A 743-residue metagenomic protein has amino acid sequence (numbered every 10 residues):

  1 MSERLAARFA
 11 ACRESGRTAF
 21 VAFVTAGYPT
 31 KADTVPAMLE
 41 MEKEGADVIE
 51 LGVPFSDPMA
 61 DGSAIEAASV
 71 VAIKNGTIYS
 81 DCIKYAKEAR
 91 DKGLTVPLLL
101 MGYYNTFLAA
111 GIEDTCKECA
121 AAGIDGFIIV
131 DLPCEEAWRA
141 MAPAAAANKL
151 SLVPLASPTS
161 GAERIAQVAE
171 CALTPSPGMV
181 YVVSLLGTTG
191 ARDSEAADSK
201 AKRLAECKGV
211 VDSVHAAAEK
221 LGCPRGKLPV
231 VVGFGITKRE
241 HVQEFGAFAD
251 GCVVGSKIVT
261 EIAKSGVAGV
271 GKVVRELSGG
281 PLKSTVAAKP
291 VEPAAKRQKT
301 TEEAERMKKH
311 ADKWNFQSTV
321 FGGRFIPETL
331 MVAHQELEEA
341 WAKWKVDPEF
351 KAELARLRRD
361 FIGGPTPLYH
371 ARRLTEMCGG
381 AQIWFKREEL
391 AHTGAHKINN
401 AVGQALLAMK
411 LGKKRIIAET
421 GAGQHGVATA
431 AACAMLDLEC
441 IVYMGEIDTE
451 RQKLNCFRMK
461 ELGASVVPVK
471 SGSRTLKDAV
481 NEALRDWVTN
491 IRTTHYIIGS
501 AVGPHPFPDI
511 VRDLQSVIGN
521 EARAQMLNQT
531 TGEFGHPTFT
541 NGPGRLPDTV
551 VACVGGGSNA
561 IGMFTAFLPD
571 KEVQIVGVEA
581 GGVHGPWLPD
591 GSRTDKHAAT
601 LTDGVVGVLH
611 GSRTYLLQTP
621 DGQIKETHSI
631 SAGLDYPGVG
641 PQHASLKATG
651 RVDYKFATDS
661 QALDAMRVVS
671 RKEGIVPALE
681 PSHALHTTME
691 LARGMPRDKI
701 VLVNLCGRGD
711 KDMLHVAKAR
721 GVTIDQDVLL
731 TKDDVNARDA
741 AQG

Functional and structural regions predicted by a protein language model:
M1-V21, A86-D91, V286, A371-C378: N-terminal amphipathic alpha-helix/helix-capping segment at the start of soluble metabolic enzymes
S2-A10, K299, R306-G322, Q335-K413: Positively charged, low-complexity intrinsically disordered leader regions
S2-C12, K31, S56-A67, T77-K87 (+6 more regions): Active-site-adjacent beta->alpha loops and helix N-cap segments on the catalytic face of soluble alpha/beta enzymes
K31-M41, S160-A172, I236-C252: Catalytic cores of alpha/beta
D47-P58, G126-P133, Y181-A191, G235 (+2 more regions): Glycine-rich phosphate-binding active-site loops on the catalytic face of alpha/beta enzymes
N75, Q167-L221, E261-G266, H505-L514: Glycine/Thr-rich beta-alpha phosphate-binding loop at enzyme active sites
P97-L99, H392, A408-G445, E533 (+4 more regions): A short, small-residue-rich loop immediately preceding and capping a beta-strand
V480-R512, Q529-R545, P569-E572, G577-I675 (+2 more regions): Active-site/ligand-binding loops adjacent to catalytic centers
